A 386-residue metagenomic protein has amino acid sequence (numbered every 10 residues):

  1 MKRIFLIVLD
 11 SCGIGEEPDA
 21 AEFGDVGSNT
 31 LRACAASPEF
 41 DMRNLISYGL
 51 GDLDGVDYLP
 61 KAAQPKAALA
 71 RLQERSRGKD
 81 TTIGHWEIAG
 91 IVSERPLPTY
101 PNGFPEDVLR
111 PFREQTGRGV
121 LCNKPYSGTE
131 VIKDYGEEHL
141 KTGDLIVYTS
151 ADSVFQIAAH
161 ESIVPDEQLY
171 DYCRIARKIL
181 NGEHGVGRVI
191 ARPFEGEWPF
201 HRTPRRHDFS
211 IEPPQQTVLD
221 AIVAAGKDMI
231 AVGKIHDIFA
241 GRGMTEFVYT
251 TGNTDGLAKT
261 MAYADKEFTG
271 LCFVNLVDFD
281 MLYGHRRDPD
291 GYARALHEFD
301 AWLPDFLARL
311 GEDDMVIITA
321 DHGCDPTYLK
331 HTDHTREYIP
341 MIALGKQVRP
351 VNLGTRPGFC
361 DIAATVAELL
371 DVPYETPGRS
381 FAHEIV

Functional and structural regions predicted by a protein language model:
M1-V386: Feature captures the catalytic ectodomains and active-site-proximal regions of enzymes that hydrolyze or transfer
